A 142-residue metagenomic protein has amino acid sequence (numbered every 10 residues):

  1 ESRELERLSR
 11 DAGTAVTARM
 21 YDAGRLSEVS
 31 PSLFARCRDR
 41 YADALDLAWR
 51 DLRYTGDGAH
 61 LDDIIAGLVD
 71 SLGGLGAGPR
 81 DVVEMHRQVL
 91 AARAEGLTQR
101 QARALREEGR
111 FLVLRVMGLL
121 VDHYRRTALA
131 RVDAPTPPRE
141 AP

Functional and structural regions predicted by a protein language model:
E1-P142: Non-catalytic regulatory/interaction regions at protein termini and inter-domain linkers
